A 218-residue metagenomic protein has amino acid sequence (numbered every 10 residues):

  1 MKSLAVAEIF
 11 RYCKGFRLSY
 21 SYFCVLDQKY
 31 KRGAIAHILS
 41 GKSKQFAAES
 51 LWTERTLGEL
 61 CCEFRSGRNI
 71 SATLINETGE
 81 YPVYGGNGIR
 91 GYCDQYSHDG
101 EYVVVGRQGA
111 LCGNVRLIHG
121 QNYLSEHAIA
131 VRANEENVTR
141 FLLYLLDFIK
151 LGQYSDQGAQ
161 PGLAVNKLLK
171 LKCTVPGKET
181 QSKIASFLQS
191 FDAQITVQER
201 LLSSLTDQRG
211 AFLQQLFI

Functional and structural regions predicted by a protein language model:
M1-T53, T174-I218: Amphipathic alpha-helical coiled-coil/heptad-repeat segments
Q45-R68, L74-Y84: Non-catalytic DNA-recognition/assembly elements of restriction-modification systems
S71-L74, Y154-G158, R200: A short, aromatic/hydrophobic, helix- or strand-capping loop or linear motif that either lines the entrance/gate
P82, I129, S186: Conserved, well-structured core segments
G85-D147, D156-A159, A164-L168: A short beta-sheet element
